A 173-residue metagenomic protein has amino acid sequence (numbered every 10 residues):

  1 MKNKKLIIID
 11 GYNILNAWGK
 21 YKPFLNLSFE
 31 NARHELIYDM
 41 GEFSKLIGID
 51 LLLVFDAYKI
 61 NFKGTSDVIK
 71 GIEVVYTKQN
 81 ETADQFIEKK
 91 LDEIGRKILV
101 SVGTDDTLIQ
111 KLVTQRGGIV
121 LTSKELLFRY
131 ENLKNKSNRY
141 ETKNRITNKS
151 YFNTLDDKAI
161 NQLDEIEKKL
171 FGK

Functional and structural regions predicted by a protein language model:
K2-I7, N13-K173: Nuclease catalytic cores that cleave nucleic-acid phosphodiester bonds, predominantly acidic two-metal-ion
